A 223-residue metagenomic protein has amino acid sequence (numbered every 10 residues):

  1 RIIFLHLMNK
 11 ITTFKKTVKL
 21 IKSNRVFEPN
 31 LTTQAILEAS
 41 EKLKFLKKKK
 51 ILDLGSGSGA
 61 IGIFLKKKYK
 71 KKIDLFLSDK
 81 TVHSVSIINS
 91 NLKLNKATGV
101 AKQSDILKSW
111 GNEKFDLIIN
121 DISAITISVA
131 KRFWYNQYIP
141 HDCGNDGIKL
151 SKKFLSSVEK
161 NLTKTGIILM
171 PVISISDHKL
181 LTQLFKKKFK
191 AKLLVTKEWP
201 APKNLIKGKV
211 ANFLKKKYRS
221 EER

Functional and structural regions predicted by a protein language model:
F4-K68, K216-E221: SAM-dependent Rossmann-like transferase core, predominantly class I methyltransferases with a strong bias toward
I21-S23, K102-S104, L194-T196: Conserved beta-strand termini and adjacent loop/short-helix elements that scaffold enzyme active sites in alpha/beta
V26-P29, T81, G144-S151: Short, conserved glycine- and acidic-residue-centered signature motifs in active-site or ligand-binding loops
L37-G111, L117-K131: Conserved SAM/SAH cofactor-binding pocket of Class I
F115, V129-F133, L181-T182, K203-K207: Short aromatic-enriched loop/helix-cap "lid" or pocket-rim segments at secondary-structure transitions that line
I122-L150: Mobile active-site "lid"/loop adjacent to the S-adenosyl-L-methionine
I148-L205: Conserved Class I SAM-dependent methyltransferase catalytic core
V195-E222: SAM/dcSAM-binding transferase cores
